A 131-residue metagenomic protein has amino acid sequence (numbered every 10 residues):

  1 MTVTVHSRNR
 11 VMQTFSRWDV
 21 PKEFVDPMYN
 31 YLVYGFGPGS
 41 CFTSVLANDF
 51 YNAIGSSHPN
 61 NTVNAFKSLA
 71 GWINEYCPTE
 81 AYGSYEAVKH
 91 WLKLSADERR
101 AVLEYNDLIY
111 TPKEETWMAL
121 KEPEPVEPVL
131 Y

Functional and structural regions predicted by a protein language model:
M1, L130-Y131: Classical N-terminal secretory signal peptides
T2-T4, R8-V11, N48: Extracytoplasmic/secretory-pathway segments with low complexity and glycosylation-like composition
V5-R8, P21, L32, A81: Alpha-helical interaction segments
S7, V11, S16, Y34-G37 (+3 more regions): Terminal leader/tail segments of proteins
S16-N64: Amphipathic alpha-helical interaction modules
V63-L130: Amphipathic alpha-helical binding modules
